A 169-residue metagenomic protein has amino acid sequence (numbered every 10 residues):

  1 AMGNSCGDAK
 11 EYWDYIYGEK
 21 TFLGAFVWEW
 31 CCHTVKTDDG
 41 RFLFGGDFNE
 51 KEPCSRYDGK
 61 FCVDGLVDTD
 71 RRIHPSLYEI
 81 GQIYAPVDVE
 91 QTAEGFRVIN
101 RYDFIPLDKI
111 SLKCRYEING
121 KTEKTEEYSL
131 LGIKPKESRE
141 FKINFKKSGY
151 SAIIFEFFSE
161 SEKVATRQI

Functional and structural regions predicted by a protein language model:
A1-R97, Y102-D108, R115-K121: Extended substrate-binding grooves/exosites of carbohydrate-active enzymes
W13, G18, N49, K142 (+2 more regions): Compositionally biased, low-structure terminal segments
E50, L130-G132, I169: A short, sequence-level motif marking secondary-structure junctions
D64-G65, L131, F141, E162: Residue-level marker of intrinsically disordered, low-complexity segments enriched for small/polar residues
D108-L112, S151-I153: Short beta-strand/loop motifs in extracellular/secreted proteins, especially within beta-sandwich accessory domains
L112-S148: Intrinsically disordered, low-complexity Pro/Gly/Ser/Thr-rich segments with frequent PxxP/GP/PP motifs and embedded
F145-I169: Terminal connector regions
